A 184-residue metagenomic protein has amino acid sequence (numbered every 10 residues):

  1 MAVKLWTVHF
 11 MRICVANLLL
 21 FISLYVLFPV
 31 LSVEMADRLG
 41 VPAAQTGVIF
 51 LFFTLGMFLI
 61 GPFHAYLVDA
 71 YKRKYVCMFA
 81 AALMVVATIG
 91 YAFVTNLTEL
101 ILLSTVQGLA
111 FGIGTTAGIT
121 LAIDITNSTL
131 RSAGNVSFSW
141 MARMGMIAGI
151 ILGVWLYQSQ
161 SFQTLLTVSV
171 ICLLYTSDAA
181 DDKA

Functional and structural regions predicted by a protein language model:
H9-T46: Helix-loop boundary and gating motifs at the non-cytosolic
F21, Y25, G108-T116: Small-residue-rich segments within alpha-helical transmembrane domains of MFS-like 12-TM solute carriers
G40, K72, F93-T95: Helix-breaking motifs and short loop linkers at transmembrane-helix boundaries and internal kinks in secondary membrane
T54-P62, M146-I147: Residue-level signature of mid-helix packing/kink "hotspots" within the transmembrane helices of 12-pass Major
I60-Y91: Conserved MFS/SLC helix-loop-helix module at the cytosolic interface between two early adjacent transmembrane helices
T98-V106: Paired small-residue
G114-T126: Intracellular juxtamembrane helix-capping segments at the cytosolic ends of symmetry-related transmembrane helices
Y175-A180: Conserved small/polar residues in nucleotide/adenosyl-binding loops
